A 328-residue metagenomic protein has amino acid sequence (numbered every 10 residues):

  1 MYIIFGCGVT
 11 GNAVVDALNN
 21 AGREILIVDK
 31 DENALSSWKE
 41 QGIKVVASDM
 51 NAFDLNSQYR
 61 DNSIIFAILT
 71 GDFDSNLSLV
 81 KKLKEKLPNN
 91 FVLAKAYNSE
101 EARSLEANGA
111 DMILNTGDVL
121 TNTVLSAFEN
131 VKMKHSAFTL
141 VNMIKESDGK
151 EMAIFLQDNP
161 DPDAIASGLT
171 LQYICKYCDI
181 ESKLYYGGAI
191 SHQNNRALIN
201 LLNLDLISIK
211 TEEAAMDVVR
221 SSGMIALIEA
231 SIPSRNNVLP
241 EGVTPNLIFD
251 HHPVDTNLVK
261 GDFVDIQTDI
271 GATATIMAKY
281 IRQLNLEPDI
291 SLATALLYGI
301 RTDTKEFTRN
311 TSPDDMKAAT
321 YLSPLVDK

Functional and structural regions predicted by a protein language model:
M1-K134, N257: Cytosolic regulatory regions of ion transport systems
M1-Y2, F66, M152-I154, I225: Conserved hydrophobic helix-helix packing surfaces used for dimerization/oligomerization
F5, V28-D29, L156, I228 (+2 more regions): Active-site flanking residues adjacent to catalytic metal/cofactor-binding acidic residues
L26-D29, L93-A96, E181-G188, I248-F249: Short internal beta-strands
N33, S37, G149-D217: Anionic-ligand anchoring segments at beta-strand to alpha-helix junctions in alpha/beta enzyme folds, i.e., glycine
V45-D49, M112-T116, L204-E213, V264-D269: Short acidic-hydrophobic, aromatic-tinged amphipathic segments that line or gate anion-handling sites
K132-P160, S167-I180, L258-K328: A structured phosphate/pyrophosphate-recognition subdomain
N200-F263: Active-site cofactor/cluster-binding pocket
